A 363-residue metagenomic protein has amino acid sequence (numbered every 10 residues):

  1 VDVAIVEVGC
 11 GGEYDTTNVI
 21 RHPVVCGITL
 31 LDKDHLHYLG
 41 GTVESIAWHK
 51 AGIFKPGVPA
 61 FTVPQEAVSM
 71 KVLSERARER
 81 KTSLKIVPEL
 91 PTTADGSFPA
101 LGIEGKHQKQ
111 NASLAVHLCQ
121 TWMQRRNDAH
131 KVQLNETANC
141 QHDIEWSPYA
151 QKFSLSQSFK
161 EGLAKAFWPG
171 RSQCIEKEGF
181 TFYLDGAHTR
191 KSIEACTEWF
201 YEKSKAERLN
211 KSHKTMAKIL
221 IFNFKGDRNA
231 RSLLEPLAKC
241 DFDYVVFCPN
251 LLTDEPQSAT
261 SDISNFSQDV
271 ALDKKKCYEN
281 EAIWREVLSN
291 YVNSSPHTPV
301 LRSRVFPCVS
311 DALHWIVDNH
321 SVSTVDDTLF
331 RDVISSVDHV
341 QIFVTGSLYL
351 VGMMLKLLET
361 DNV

Functional and structural regions predicted by a protein language model:
V1-D2, K203-T215, N319-Q341: Glycine-rich phosphate-binding loop signature in dinucleotide/nucleotide-binding domains
D2-V6, T16-G27, L31-H35, S45 (+1 more regions): Nucleotide phosphate-binding/pyrophosphate-handling subdomain across enzymes that bind or process nucleotide phosphates
G9-T82, K225-G226, R231-L234: Conserved catalytic-core segment of NTP-binding enzymes
L30-D34, E89-P91, N223, P249-D254: Short, acidic/turn-prone active-site loops that include or flank metal/cofactor- and phosphate-binding residues
V63-E66, G186-A187, I221-G226, P249-N250 (+1 more regions): Structural motif
E66-E79, K85, F182, R190 (+1 more regions): C-terminal helical cap/extension that packs against the catalytic core of soluble nucleotide-cofactor enzymes
L90-Q133, L251-D254, R304-D332: C-terminal lobe/tail of nucleotide-utilizing enzymes
I316, T328-E359: A glycine-rich beta-strand to alpha-helix segment that forms a phosphate/ribose-binding loop at ligand/cofactor sites
